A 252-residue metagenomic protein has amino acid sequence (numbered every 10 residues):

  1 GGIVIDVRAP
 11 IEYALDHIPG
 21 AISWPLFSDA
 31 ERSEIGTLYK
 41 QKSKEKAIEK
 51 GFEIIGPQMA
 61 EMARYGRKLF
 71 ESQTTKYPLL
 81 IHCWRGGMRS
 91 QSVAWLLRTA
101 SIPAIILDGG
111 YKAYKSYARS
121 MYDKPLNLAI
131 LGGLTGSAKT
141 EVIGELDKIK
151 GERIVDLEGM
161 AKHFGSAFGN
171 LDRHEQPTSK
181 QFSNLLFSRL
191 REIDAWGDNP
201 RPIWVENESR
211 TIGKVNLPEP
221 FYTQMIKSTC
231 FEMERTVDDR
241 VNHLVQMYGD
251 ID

Functional and structural regions predicted by a protein language model:
I3-Q73: Positively charged, proline/Ser/Thr-rich regional signature most characteristic of the Rhodanese/CDC25-like
A21-W24, E206-N207, Q224-Q246: Conserved phosphate-donor/acceptor-positioning beta-strand/loop module used by diverse small-molecule
A30-E49, F231-D252: A glycine- and Lys/Arg-enriched "phosphate-lid" helix/loop adjacent to the NTP-binding pocket of small-molecule kinases
E49-D108: Catalytic cysteine-centered active loop of the rhodanese-like fold, especially the PTP/DSP P-loop
G87-R89, A129-K148: Glycine-rich phosphate-binding P-loop
A94-T99, T140-R153: A conserved segment at the C-terminal end of the G1
S120-N127: Phosphate-binding P-loop
I149-T223: Conserved nucleotide-sensing/catalytic segment adjacent to the nucleotide-binding pocket in NTP-handling enzymes
